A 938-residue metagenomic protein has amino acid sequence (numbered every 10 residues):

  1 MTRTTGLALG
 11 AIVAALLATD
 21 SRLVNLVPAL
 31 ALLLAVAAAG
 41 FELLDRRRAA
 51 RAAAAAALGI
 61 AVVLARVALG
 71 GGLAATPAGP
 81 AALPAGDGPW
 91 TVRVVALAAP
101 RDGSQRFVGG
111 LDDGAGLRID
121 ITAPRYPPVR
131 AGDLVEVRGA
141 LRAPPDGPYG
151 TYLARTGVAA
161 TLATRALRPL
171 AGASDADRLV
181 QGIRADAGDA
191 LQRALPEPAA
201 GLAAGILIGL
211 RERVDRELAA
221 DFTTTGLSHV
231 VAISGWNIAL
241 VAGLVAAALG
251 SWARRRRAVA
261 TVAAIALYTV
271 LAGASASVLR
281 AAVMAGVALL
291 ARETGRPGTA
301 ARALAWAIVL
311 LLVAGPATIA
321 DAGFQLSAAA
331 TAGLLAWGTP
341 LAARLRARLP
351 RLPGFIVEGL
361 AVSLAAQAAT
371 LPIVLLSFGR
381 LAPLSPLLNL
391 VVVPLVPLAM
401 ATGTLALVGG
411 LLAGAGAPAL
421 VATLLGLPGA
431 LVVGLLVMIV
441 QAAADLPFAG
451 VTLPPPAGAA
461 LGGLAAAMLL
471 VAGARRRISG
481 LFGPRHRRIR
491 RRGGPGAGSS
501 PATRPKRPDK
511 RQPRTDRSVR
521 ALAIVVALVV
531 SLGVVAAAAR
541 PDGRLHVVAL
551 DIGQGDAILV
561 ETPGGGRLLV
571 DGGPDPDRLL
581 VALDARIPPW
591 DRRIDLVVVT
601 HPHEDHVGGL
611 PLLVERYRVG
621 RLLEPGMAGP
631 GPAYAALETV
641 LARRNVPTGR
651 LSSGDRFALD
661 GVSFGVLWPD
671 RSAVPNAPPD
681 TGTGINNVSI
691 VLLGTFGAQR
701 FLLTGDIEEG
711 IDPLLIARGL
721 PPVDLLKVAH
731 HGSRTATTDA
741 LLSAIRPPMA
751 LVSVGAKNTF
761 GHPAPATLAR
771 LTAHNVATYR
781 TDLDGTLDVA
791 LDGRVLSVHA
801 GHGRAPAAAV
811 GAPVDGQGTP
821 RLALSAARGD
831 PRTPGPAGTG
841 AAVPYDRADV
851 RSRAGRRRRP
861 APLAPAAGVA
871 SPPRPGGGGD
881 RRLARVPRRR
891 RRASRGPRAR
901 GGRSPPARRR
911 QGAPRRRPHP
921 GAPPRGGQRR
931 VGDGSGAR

Functional and structural regions predicted by a protein language model:
M1-A78, R280, G829, G838 (+3 more regions): N-terminal leader/targeting segments
T2-L7, A14, L162, D215-P386 (+8 more regions): Hydrophobic alpha-helical transmembrane segments in multi-pass membrane proteins
T4, L9, L16, R155-A282 (+9 more regions): Aromatic-rich juxtamembrane segments at the membrane interface
A54, L58-H229, L453, V581 (+6 more regions): Membrane-interface helix/helix-cap signal primarily in integral membrane proteins
A199, R211, L310-V313, A317-A320 (+8 more regions): Core dinuclear metal-dependent hydrolase active-site scaffold
T331-F448, R746-S753: Alpha-helical transmembrane segments of multi-pass integral membrane proteins
R593-D605, M627, L726-H730: Metallo-beta-lactamase
G609, R621-E624, G629, D712-T786: Cap/insert and terminal regions of metallo-dependent hydrolase folds
